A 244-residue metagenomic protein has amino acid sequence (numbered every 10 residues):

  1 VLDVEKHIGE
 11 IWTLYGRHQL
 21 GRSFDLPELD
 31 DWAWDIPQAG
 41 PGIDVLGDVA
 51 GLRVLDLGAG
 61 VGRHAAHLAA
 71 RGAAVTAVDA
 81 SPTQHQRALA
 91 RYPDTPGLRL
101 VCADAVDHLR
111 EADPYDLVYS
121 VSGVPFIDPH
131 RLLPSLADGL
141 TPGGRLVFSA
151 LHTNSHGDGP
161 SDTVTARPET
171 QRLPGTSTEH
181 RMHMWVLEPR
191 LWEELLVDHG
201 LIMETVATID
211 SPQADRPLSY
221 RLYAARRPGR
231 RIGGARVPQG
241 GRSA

Functional and structural regions predicted by a protein language model:
V1-A50, R63: Conserved class I S-adenosyl-L-methionine
L55, V61-D107: Class I SAM-dependent methyltransferase SAM/SAH-binding core
R110-V118: A short acidic, Gly/Pro-enriched loop at the edge of an enzyme's catalytic core that lines a small-molecule cofactor
L117-H130: A short SAM/SAH-binding and catalytic strip from SAM-dependent methyltransferases
R131-P142: A short glycine-rich, Lys/Arg-flanked "PGG" loop and its adjoining helix->strand segment in the class I
V147-P174: Conserved class I S-adenosyl-L-methionine
H183-G200: Short alpha-helix
I202-P212: Conserved S-adenosyl-L-methionine
